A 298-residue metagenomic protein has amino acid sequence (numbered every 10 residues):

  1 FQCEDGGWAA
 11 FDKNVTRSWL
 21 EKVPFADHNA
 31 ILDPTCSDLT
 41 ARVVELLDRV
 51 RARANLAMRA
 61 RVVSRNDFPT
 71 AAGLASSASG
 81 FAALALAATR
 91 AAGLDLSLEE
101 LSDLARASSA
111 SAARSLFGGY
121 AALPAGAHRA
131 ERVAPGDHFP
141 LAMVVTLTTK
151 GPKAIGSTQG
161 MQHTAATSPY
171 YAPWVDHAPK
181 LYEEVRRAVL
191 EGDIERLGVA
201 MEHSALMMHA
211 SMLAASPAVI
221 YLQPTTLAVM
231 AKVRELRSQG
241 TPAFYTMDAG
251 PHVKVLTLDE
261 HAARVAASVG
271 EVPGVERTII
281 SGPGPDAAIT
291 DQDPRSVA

Functional and structural regions predicted by a protein language model:
F1-A72, L86-L98, A267-S268, I279-A298: ATP-binding N-lobe of GHMP and related small-molecule kinases
F1-Q2, R17, A112-S115, G119-A122 (+2 more regions): Short beta-strand scaffold segments in enzyme catalytic cores
K13-N14, L98-L104, T158-A166: Short alpha-helical "patches" and their helix-cap loops
T35-D38, A75-S76, Y170-P173: Short alpha-helix boundary/capping segments
A41-V44, A82, L227, A263: Short, well-ordered alpha-helical segments
L56-P140: Gly/Ser-rich oxyanion-binding loop with an adjacent helix/lid that shapes the negatively charged ligand pocket
P135-A298: C-terminal nucleotide
